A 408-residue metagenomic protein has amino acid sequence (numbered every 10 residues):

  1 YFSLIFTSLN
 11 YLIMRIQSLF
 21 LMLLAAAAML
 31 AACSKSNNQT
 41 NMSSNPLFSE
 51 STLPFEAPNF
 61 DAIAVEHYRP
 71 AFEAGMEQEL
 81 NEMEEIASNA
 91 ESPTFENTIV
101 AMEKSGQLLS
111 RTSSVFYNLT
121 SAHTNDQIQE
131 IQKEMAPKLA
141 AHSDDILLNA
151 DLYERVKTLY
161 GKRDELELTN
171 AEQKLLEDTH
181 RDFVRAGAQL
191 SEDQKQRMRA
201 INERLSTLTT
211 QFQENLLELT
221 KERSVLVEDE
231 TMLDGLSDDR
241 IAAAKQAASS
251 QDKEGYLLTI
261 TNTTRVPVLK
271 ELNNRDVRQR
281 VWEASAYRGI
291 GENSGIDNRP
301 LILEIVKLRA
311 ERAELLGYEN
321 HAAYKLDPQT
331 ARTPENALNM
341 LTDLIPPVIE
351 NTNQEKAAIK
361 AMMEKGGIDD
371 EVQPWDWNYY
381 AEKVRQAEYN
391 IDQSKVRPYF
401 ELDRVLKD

Functional and structural regions predicted by a protein language model:
Y1-I13: Short, Lys/Arg-enriched N-terminal segments with co-localized hydrophobic residues within the first ~10-30 amino acids
Y11-L21: Bacterial N-terminal signal peptides that target proteins for export
L30-A32: C-terminal motif of bacterial Sec signal peptides marking the signal peptidase cleavage site
Q39-S237: N-terminal helix-rich structural modules
A57-A64, Y117-S121, V184, A286-G295 (+3 more regions): Glycine- and acidic
A171, L175, T207, E214 (+3 more regions): Active-site-proximal, well-structured secondary-structure segments within enzyme catalytic domains
D178, G187-I201, R288-Y324, L338: A conserved hydrophobic secondary-structure block that centers on an alpha-helix together with its immediately flanking
D252-G289, W377: Active-site-adjacent "gating/activation" loops or surface patches in catalytic cores
